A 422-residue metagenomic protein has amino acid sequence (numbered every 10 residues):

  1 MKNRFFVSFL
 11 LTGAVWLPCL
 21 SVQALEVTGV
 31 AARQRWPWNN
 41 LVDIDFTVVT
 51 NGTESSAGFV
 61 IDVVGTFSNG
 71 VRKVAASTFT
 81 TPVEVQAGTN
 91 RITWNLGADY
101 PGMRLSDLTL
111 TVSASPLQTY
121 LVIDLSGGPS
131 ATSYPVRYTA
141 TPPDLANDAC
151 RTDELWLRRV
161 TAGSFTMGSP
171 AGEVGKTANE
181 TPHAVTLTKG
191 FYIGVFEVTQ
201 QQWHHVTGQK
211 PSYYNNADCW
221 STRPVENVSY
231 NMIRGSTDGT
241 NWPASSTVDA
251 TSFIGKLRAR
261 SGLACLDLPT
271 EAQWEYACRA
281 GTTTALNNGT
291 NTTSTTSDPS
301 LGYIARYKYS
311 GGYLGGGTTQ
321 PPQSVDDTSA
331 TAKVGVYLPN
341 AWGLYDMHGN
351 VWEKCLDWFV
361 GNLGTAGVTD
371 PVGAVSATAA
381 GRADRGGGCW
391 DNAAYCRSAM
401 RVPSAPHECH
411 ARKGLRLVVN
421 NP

Functional and structural regions predicted by a protein language model:
S8-P18: Bacterial N-terminal signal peptides
L10, A24-L25, G58-V60, T109-Q209 (+6 more regions): Short, compositionally biased
Q23-P37: Short, compositionally biased P/S/T/A/G/V-rich stretches that sit at domain boundaries
N40-I44: Structural beta-strand segments of beta-rich domains
V48-E54, F67, A98: Extracellular acidic, Ser/Thr/Pro-rich low-complexity tracts
S55, A98-L108: Short glycine/proline/serine/threonine-rich loop/turn segments at secondary-structure transition edges
G70-D99, S324, A330: Glycine-centered tight-turn motifs at strand-turn-strand junctions
P170-A171, C219, V228-R397: Functional-site microenvironments in short loops/helix caps that host divalent-cation chemistry
